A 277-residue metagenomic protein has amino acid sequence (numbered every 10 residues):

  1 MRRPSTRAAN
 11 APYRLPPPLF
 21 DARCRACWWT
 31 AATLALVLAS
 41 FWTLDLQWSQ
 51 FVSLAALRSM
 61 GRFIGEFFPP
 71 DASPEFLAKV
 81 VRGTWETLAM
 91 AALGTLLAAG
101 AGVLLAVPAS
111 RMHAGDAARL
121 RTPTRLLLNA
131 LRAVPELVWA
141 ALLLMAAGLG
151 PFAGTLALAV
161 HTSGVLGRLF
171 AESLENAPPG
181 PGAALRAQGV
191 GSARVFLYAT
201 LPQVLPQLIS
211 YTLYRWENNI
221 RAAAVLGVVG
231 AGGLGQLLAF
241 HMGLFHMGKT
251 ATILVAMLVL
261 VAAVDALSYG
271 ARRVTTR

Functional and structural regions predicted by a protein language model:
M1-L96, V103-L104, P108, M112 (+2 more regions): N-terminal, non-cleaved signal-anchor transmembrane helix
V81-A89, T124-L131, L213, E217 (+1 more regions): Alpha-helical membrane-interface segments at transmembrane helix boundaries
E86, M90, G227-V228, Q236 (+1 more regions): Pore-lining and gate-forming transmembrane alpha-helices of multi-pass membrane transport proteins
A91, T95-V103, V107, R111 (+8 more regions): Hydrophobic positions within alpha-helical transmembrane segments of bacterial inner-membrane proteins
L104-A140, L169-E172: Cytoplasmic-entry segments and transmembrane alpha-helices of multi-pass inner-membrane transporters
L128-A159: Generic hydrophobic transmembrane alpha-helix motif, especially the helices
L149-T200, P206-R215, A266: Membrane-cytosol interface at the C-terminal ends of specific transmembrane alpha-helices in multi-pass membrane
S210, A251-R277: C-terminal transmembrane helix and the adjacent membrane-cytosol boundary/short C-terminal tail of inner/organellar
